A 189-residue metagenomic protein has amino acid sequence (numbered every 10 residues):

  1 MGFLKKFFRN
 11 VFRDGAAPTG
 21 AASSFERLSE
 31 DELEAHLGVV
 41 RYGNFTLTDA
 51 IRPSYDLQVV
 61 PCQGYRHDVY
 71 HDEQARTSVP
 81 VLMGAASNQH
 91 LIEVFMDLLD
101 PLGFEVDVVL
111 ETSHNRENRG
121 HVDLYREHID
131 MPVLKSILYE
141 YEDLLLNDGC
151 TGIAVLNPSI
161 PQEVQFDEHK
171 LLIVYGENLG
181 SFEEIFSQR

Functional and structural regions predicted by a protein language model:
G2-L171, Y175-R189: Structured alpha/beta or helical-core interaction and ligand-binding surfaces enriched in interleaved
